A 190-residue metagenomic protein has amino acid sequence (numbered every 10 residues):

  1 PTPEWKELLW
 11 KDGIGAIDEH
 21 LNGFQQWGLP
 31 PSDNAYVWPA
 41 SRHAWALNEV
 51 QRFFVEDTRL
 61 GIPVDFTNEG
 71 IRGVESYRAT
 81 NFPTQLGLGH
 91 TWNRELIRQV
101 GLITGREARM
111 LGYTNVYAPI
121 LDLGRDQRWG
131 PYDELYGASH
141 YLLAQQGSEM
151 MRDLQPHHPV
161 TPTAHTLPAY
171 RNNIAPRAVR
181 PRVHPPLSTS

Functional and structural regions predicted by a protein language model:
P1-S190: Glycoside hydrolase catalytic-domain context in secreted enzymes
